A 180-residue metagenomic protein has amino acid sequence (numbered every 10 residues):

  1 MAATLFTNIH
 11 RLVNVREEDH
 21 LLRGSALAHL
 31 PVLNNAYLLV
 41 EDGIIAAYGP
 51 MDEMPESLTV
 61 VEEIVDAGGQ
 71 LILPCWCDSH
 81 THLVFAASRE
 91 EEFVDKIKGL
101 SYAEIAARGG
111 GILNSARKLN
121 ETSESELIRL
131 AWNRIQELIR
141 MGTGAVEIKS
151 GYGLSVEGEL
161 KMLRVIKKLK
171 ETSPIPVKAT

Functional and structural regions predicted by a protein language model:
M1-A2, T59-E62, G68, M141-G144 (+1 more regions): Short coil/turn connectors at secondary-structure junctions
M1-E56: N-terminal metal-binding scaffold of metallo-dependent hydrolase/deaminase domains
I9, L38, G43, G69 (+4 more regions): Divalent metal-coordination and catalytic microenvironments
A47-Y48, M54-S57, L73-C75, F85-A86: Short active-site-adjacent helix-start/loop capping segments
E62-E63, A67-R129: Metal-associated gating/positioning segment near the N- to mid-region
S88-K96, R117-T180: Active-site loop-helix segments enriched in His/Asp/Glu that coordinate and activate a nucleophilic water at divalent
